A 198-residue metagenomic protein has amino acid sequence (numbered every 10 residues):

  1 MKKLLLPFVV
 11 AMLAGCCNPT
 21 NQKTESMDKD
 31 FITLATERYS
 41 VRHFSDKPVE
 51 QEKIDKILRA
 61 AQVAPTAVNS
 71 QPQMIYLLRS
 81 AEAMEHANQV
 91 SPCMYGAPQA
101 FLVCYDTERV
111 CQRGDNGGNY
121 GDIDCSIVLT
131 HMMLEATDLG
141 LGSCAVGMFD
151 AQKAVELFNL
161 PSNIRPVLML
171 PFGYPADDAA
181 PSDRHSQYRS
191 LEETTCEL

Functional and structural regions predicted by a protein language model:
L4-M12: Sec-dependent N-terminal signal peptides
C16-L198: Acidic, surface-exposed loops and disordered segments
